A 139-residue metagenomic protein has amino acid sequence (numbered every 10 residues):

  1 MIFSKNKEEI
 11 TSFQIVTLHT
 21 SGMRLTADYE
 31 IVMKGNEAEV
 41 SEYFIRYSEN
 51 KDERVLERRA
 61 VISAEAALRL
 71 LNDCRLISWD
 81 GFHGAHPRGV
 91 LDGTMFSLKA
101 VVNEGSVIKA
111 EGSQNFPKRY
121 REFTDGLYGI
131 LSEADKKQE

Functional and structural regions predicted by a protein language model:
M1-I2, S63-P87, L131-D135: Charged, amphipathic alpha-helical segments
M1-I62, A85-V107, E111, K137-E139: N-terminal domain-start interaction segment
G22, N72-R75, K109, S113-F116: Short linear sequence motifs
A38, L127-I130, A134: Generic hydrophobic, helix-prone segments enriched in Leu/Val/Ile
L68-R69, Q114-G129: Short, surface-exposed linear segments at secondary-structure transitions and domain or protein termini
W79-F82, G105, K118: Bulky hydrophobic/aromatic packing residues
